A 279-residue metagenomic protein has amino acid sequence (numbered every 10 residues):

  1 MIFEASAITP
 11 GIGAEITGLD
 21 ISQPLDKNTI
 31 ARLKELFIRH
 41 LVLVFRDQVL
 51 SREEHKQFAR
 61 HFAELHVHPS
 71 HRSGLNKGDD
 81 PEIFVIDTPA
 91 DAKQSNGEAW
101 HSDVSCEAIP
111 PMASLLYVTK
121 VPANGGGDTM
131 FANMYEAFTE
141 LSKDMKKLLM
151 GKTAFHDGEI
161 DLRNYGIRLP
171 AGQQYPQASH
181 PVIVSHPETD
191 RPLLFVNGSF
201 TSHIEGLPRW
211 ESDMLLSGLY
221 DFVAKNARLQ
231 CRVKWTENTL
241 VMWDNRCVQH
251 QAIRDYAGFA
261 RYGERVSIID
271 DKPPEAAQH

Functional and structural regions predicted by a protein language model:
M1-L240, R246-H279: Non-heme Fe(II) oxygenase catalytic core, chiefly the N-lobe of the double-stranded beta-helix
